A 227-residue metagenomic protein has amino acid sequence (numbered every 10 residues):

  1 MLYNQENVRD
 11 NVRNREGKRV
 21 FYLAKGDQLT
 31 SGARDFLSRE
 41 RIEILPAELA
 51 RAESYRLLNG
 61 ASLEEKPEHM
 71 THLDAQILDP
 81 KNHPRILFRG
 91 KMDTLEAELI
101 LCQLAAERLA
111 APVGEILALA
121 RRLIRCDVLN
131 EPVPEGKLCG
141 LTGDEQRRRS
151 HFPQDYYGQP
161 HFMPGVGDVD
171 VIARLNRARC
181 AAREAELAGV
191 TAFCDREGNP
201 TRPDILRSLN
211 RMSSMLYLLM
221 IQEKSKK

Functional and structural regions predicted by a protein language model:
M1-E53: Membrane-cytosol interface segments
S31, R39-K227: Phosphate/pyrophosphate-binding loop motifs in nucleotide- or prenyl diphosphate-using proteins
